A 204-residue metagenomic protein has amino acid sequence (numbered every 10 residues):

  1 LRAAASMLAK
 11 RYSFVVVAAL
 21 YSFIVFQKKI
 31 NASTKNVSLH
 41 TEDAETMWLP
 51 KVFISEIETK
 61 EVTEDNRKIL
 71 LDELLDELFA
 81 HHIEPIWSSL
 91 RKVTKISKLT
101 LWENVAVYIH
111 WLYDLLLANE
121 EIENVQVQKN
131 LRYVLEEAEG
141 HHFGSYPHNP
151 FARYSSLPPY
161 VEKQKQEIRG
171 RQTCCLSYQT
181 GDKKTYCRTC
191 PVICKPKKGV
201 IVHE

Functional and structural regions predicted by a protein language model:
L1-K165: Hydrophobic, aromatic-lined core segments that form the binding pocket/scaffold for planar heteroaromatic ligands
I54, T63-E64, R188-C190, V202: Surface-exposed beta-strand edges and their flanking turn/coil or helix-capping segments
R171-P196: Local cysteine-cluster metal-coordination motifs and their immediate loop/turn environment, predominantly Fe-S cluster
K198-E204: Compact nucleic-acid interaction/catalytic patches
